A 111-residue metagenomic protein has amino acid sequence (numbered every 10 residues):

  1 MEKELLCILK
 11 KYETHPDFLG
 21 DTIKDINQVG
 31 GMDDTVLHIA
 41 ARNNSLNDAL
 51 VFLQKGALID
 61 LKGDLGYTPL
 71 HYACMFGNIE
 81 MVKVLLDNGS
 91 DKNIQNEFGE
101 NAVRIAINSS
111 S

Functional and structural regions predicted by a protein language model:
I8-Y12, I39-S45, Y72-N78, I105-S111: Ankyrin repeat A-helix N-terminal signature
Y12-G20, S45-L53, N78-L86, S111: Ankyrin repeat structural motif
L37, A49-F52, I59, P69-A73 (+1 more regions): Hydrophobic packing within well-folded, soluble alpha/beta domains
K92-S111: Leucine-rich solenoid repeat scaffolds
